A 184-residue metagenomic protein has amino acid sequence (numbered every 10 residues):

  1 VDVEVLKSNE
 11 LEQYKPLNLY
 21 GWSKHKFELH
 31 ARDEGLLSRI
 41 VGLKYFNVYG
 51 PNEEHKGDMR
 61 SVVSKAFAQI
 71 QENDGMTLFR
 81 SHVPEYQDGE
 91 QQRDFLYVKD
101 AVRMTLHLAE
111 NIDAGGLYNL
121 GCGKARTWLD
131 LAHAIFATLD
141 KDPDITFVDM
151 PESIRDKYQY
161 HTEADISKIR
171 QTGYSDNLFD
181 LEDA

Functional and structural regions predicted by a protein language model:
V1-Y49, E53-E54, D58: Catalytic helix-loop patch of NAD(P)-dependent Rossmann-fold dehydrogenases
V5, L11, F67-A68, A109: Short secondary-structure boundary/capping segments
K7, E28-L29, V63-S64, T105 (+1 more regions): A generic local structural motif
K26-H30, E34, V62-A66, L131 (+1 more regions): Hydrophobic alpha-helix immediately C-terminal to the catalytic Tyr-X-X-X-Lys motif of short-chain
D58, V62, T127: Conserved alpha-helical elements of sugar-nucleotide-dependent glycosyltransferases
S61, K65, H161-A164: Generic alpha-helical secondary structure signal
I70-A184: C-terminal substrate-binding subdomain of Rossmann-fold SDR/epimerase-dehydratase oxidoreductases
